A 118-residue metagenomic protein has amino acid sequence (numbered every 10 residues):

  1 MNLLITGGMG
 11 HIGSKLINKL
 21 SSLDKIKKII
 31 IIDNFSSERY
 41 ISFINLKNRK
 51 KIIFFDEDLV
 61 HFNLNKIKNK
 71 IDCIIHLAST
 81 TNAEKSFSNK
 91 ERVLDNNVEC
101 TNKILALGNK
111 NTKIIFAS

Functional and structural regions predicted by a protein language model:
M1-C73: N-terminal Rossmann/SDR dinucleotide-binding element
T6, T81, T101, T112: Ser/Thr-centric signal marking residues that sit in or immediately flank functional binding/regulatory motifs
N18, T101-N102: Conserved active-site helix of classical SDR/Rossmann-fold NAD(P)-dependent CH-OH oxidoreductases
L59-D95: NAD(P)H-binding glycine-rich loop region in Rossmannoid oxidoreductase-like domains and their noncatalytic homologs
H76, N102-S118: Conserved Rossmann-fold NAD(P)-dependent oxidoreductase catalytic core, especially the SDR/UDP-sugar
